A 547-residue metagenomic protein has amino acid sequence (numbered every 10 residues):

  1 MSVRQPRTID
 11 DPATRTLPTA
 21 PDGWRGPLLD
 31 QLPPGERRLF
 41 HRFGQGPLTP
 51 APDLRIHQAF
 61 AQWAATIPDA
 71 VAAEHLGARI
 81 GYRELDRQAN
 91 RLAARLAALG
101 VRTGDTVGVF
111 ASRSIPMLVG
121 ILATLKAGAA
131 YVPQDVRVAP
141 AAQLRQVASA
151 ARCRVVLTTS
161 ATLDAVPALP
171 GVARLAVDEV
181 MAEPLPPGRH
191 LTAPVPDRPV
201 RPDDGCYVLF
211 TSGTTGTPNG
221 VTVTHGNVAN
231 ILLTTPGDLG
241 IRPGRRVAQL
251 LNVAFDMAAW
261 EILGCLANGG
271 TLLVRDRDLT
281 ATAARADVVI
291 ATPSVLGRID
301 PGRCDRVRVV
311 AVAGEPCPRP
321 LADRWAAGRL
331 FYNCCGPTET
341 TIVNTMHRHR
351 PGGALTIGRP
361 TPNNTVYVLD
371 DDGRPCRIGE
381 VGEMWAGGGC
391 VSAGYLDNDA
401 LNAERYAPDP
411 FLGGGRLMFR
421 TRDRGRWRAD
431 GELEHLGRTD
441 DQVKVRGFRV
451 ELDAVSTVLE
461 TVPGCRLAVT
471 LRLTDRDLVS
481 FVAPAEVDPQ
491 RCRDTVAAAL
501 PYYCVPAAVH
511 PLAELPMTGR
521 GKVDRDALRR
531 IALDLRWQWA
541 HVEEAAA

Functional and structural regions predicted by a protein language model:
S2-T14, R25-F43, A141, V156-A168 (+4 more regions): AMP-dependent adenylate-forming
L28-R42, Q58-I80, C206-L209, G431-L433 (+1 more regions): AMP-dependent adenylate-forming
P52, Q58, V71-L99, V223-A229: Conserved AMP-binding/adenylate-forming core of the ANL superfamily
F60-W63, L85, A89-L92, L96 (+10 more regions): Adenylate-forming
A65-T66, R83-G108, V138-S149, L191 (+4 more regions): ANL superfamily AMP-binding
P116-L122, A129-A148, L191-C376, E383-S392 (+3 more regions): Motif- and composition-driven signal specific to adenylation
